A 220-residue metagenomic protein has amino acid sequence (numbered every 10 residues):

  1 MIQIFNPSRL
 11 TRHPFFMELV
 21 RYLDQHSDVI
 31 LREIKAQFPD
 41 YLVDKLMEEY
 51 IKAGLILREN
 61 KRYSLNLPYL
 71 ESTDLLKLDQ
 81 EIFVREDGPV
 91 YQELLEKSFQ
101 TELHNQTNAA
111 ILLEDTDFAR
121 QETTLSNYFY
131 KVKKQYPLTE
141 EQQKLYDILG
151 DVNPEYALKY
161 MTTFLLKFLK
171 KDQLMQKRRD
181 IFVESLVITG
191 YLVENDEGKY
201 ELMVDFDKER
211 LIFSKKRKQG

Functional and structural regions predicted by a protein language model:
M1-R9: Short, Lys/Arg-enriched N-terminal segment that forms or immediately precedes the first helix of a structured domain
T11-E33, E86-Q176: Short amphipathic alpha-helical interface segments
D28-F83: N-terminal interaction modules that seed assembly of large macromolecular complexes
Q37-K52, D172-T189: Short amphipathic alpha-helical interaction segments
I51-R62, V183, V187-G198: A short, conserved structural fragment
R62-P68, G198-D205: Minor-groove-contacting beta-hairpin "wing" of winged helix-turn-helix DNA-binding domains
Y69-H104, F206-G220: Short, amphipathic alpha-helical interaction segments positioned at domain boundaries
K171-R178, G198, M203-V204: A charged, low-hydrophobicity C-terminal interaction/regulatory region common to genome-maintenance complexes
